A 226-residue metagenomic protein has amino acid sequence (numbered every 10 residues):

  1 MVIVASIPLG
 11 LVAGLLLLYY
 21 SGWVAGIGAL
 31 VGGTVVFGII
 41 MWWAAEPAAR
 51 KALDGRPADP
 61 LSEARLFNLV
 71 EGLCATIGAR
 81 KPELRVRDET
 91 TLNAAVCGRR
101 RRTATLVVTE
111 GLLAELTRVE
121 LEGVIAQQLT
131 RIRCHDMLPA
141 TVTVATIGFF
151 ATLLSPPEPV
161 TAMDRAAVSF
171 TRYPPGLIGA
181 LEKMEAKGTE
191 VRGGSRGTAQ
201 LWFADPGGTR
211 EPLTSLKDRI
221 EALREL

Functional and structural regions predicted by a protein language model:
M1-T91, A95, F149-T161, G188: Hydrophobic or amphipathic, alpha-helical segments that drive membrane association/targeting
T76-T103, A167-L226: Active-site-proximal gating segments in proteases and membrane effectors
V107-G123, P157: Short pre-active-site segment immediately N-terminal to the catalytic Zn-binding motif
V108, G123-R131, H135, M163-D164: Active-site recognition of the HExxH zinc-binding catalytic motif
L129-A145, P174-P175: Catalytic Zn2+-binding segment of zinc metalloproteases
V142-S155, Q200, D205-R210: Alpha-helical membrane-targeting segments
